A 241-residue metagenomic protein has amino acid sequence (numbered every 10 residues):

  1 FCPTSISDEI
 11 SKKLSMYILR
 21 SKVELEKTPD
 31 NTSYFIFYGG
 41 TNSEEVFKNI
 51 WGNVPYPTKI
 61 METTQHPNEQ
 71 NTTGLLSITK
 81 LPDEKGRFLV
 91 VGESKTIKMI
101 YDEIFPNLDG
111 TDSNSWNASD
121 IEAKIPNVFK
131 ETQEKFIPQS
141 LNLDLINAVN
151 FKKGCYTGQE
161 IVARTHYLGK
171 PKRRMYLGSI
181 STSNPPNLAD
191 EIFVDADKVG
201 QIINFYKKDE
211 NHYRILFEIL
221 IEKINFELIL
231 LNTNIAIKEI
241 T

Functional and structural regions predicted by a protein language model:
F1-K152, Y156-T241: Basic, glycine/lysine-rich polyanion-binding surfaces/domains
